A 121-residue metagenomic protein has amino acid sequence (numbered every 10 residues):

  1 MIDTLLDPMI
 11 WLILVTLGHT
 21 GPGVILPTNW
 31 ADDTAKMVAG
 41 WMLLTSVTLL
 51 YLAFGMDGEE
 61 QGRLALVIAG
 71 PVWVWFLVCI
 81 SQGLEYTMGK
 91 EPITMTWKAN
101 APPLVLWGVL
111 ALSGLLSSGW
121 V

Functional and structural regions predicted by a protein language model:
M1-G18, G119-V121: Cytosolic juxtamembrane helix and N-cap/initiation of the first transmembrane helix
I2-L5, I25-V38, T45, E85-G89: Interfacial loop at the N-terminal end of multi-pass membrane proteins
P8-I13, D33, E59-P71: Membrane-interfacial loop-to-transmembrane alpha-helix junctions, especially the N-terminal start
L14-P22, D33-F54, G70-V74: Core segments of alpha-helical transmembrane spans in multipass integral membrane proteins
G23-L26, L49-A53, C79-Y86, L110-S117: Structural signal for membrane-spanning alpha-helices in multi-pass inner-membrane proteins, emphasizing helix cores
L44-T45, A65-G83, L104-L110: Hydrophobic alpha-helical membrane segments
G58-G62, L77-N100, S118-V121: Membrane-helix boundary connector in multi-pass membrane proteins
K98-S118: Final/C-terminal transmembrane alpha-helix of multipass membrane proteins
